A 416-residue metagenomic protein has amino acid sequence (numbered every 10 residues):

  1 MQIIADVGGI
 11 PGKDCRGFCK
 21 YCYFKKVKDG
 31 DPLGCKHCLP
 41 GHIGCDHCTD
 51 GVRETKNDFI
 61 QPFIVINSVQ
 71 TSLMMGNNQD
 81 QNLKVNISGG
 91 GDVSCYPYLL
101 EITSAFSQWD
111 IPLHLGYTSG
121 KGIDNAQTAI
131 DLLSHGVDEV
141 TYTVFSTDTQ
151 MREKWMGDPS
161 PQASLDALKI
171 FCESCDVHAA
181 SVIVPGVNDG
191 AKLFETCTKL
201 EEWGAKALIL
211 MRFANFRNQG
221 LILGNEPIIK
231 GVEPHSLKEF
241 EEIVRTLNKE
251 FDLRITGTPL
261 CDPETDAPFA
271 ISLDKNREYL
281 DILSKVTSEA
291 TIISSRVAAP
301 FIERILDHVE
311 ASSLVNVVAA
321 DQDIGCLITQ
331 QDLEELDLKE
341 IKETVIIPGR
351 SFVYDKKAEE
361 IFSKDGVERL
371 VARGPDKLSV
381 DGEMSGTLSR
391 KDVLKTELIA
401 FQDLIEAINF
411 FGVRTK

Functional and structural regions predicted by a protein language model:
M1-C48, S351, E359-V367, R414: Flexible, acidic/Gly-rich N-terminal and inter-domain linker regions that tether and position cofactor-handling modules
I3-V7, L83-G89, L113-Y117, V140-Y142 (+4 more regions): Hydrophobic faces of well-ordered beta-strands that scaffold small-molecule active sites in alpha/beta enzyme cores
I4, I10, K26-T128, L132-S164: Core AdoMet radical
I10, G90-D92, T118-G122, F145-T147 (+3 more regions): Active-site beta-loop-alpha junctions enriched in small/polar residues
L99-L115, Q162-D176, I229-L253: Alpha-helix-loop-beta-strand connector modules within alpha/beta enzyme cores
A126-L132, P185-W203: Catalytic cores of alpha/beta
A167-L193, A214-N215: Conserved strand-turn element in the central/C-terminal portion of the radical SAM core barrel that lines
F194, E201-K416: Auxiliary Fe-S-binding modules of radical SAM enzymes
